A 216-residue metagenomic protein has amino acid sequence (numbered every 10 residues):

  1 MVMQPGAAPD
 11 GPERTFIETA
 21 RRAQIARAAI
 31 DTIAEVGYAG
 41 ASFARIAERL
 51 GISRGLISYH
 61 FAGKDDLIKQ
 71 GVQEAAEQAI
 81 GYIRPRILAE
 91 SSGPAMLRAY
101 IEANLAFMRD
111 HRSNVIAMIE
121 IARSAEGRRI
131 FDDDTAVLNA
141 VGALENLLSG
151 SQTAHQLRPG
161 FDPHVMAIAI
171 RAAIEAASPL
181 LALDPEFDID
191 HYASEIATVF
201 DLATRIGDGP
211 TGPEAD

Functional and structural regions predicted by a protein language model:
M1-P9, A106-D110, V141-A154, A169-D216: C-terminal peripheral helix-coil segments that are non-catalytic and often amphipathic
R22-A23, F43, D65, K69 (+7 more regions): Short, structured helix-loop boundary elements
Q24, T32-D66, Q70: Helix-turn-helix
A39, L157-R158: Conserved hydrophobic residue
Q70, G81-N114, P163, A167-I170 (+3 more regions): Hydrophobic alpha-helical connector segments
E77-P85, D110, I116-A117, R128-A154 (+2 more regions): Amphipathic alpha-helical packing segments from all-alpha helical-bundle domains
M96, M108-R128, P179, L183: Amphipathic alpha-helical segments used for helix-helix packing
